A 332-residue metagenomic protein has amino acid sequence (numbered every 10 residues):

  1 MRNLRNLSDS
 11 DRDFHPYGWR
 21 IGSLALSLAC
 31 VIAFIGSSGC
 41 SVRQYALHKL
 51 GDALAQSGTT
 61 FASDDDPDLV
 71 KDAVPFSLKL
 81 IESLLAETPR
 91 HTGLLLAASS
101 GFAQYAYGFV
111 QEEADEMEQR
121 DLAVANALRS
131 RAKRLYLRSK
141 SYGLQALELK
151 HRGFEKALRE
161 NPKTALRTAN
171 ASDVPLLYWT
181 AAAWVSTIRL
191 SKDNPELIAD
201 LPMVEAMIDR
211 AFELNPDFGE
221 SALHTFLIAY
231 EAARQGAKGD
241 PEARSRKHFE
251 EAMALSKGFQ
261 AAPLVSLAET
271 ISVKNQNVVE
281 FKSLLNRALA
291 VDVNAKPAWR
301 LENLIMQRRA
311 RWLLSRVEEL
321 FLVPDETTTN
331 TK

Functional and structural regions predicted by a protein language model:
M1-I21: N-terminal secretory signal peptides that target proteins for export/translocation
S23-S37: Bacterial N-terminal signal peptides
F34-F61: Bacterial Sec signal peptide processing site at the extreme N-terminus
D52-S83, E87-R90, G101-E213, A222-S256 (+5 more regions): Short coil/linker segments at helix-helix boundaries
F218-G219: Charged, well-structured binding/catalytic surfaces in domain cores that contact anionic ligands
L313: Short, positively charged
